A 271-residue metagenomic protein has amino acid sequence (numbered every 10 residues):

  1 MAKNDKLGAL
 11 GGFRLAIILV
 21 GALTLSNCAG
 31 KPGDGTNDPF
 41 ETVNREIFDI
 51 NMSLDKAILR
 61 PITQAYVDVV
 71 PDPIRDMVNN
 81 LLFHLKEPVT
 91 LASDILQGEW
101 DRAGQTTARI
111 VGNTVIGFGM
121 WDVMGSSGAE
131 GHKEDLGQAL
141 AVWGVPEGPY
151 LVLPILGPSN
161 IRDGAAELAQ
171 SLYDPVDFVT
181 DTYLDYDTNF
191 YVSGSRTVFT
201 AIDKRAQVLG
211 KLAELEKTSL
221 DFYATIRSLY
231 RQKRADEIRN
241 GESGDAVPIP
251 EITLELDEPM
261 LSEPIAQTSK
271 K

Functional and structural regions predicted by a protein language model:
A2-A16: Bacterial N-terminal signal peptides that target proteins for export
A16-A22: Sec-dependent N-terminal signal peptides
T24-N27: C-terminal motif of bacterial Sec signal peptides marking the signal peptidase cleavage site
A29-G33: Bacterial signal peptide processing site
G35-P61, A65, F83: Post-signal peptide N-terminal segment of mature Sec-exported envelope proteins
N79-L81: Beta-rich strand-turn-strand
H84-R162: Mid-length scaffold segments of soluble, non-membrane domains
Q138, G144-K271: A structured, mid-to-C-terminal "fold-capping" secondary-structure block
